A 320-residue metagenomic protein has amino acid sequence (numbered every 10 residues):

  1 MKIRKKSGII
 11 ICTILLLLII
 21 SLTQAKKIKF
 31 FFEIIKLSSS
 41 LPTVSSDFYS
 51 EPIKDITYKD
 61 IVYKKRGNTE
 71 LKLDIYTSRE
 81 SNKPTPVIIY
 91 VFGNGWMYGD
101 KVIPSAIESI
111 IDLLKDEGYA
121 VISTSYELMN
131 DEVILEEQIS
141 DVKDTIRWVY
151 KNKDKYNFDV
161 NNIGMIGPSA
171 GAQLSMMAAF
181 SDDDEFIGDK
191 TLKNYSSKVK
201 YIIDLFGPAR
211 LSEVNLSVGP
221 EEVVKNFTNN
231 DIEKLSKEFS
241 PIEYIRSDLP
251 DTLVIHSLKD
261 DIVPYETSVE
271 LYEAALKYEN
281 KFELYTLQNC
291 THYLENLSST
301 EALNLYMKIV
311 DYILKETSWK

Functional and structural regions predicted by a protein language model:
L37-N82: N-terminal cap/lid segment of alpha/beta-hydrolase-fold proteins
S50-I53, G207, L211-Y244: Mobile cap/lid helix-loop segments that gate and shape the active-site cleft of serine hydrolases
P84-G95: Short beta-strand element of the alpha/beta-hydrolase
K101-A106, I110, I122-V160, L297-N304: Catalytic nucleophile-loop/oxyanion-hole region of alpha/beta-hydrolase and closely related hydrolase-like folds
R147-L216: Primarily recognizes the serine-hydrolase "nucleophile elbow" in alpha/beta-hydrolase and SGNH/GDSL folds
V254-H256, D260: Short beta-strand/loop motif that positions the catalytic acidic residue of the alpha/beta-hydrolase fold
I255, V269-K320: C-terminal catalytic histidine-bearing segment of alpha/beta-hydrolase fold enzymes
D261-T267: Conserved alpha/beta-hydrolase "acid-adjacent" motif
